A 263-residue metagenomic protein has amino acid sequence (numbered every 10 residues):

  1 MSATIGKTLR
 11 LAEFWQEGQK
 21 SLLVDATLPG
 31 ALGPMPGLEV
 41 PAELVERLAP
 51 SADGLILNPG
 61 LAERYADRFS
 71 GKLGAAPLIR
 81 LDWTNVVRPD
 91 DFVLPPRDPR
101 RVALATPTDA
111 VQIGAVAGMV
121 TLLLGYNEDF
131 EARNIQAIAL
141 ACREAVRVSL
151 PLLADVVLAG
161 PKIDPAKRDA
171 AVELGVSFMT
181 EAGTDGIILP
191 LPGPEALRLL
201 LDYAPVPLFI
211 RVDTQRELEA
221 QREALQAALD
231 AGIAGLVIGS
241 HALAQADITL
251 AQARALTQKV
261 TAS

Functional and structural regions predicted by a protein language model:
M1-T27, D67-G74: N-terminal amphipathic alpha-helix/helix-capping segment at the start of soluble metabolic enzymes
A26-G71, A76, D82-R88, F92-I210 (+2 more regions): Alpha/beta enzyme core
